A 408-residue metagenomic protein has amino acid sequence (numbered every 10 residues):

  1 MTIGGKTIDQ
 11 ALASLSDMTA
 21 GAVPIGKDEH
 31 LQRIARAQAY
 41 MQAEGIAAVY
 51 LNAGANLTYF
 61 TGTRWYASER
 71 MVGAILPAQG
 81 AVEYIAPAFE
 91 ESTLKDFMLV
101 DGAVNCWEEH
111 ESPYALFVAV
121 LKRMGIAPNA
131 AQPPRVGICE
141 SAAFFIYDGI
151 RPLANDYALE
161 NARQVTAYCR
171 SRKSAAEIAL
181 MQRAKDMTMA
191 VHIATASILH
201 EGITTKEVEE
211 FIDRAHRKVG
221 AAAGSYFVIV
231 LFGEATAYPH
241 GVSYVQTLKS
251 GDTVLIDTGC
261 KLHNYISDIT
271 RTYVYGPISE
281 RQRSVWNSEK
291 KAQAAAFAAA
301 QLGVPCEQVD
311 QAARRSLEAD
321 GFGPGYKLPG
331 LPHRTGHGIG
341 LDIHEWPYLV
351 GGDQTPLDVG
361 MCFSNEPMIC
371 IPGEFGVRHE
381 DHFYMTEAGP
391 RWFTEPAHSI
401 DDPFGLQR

Functional and structural regions predicted by a protein language model:
M1-R408: Active-site neighborhoods and metal-handling regions in enzymes and metal-associated proteins
